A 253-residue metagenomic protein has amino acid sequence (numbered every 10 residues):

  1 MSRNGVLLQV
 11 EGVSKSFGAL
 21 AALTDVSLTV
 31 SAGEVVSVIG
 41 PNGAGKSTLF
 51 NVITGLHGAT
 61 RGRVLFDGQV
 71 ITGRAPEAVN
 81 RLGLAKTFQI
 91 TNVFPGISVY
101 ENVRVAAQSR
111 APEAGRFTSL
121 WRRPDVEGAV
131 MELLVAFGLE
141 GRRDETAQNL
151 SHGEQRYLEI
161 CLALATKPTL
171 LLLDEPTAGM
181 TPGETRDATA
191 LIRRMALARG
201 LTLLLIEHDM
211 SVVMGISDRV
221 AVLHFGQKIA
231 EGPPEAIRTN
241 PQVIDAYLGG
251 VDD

Functional and structural regions predicted by a protein language model:
S2-D253: Glycine-rich phosphate-binding loops of nucleotide-dependent enzymes
